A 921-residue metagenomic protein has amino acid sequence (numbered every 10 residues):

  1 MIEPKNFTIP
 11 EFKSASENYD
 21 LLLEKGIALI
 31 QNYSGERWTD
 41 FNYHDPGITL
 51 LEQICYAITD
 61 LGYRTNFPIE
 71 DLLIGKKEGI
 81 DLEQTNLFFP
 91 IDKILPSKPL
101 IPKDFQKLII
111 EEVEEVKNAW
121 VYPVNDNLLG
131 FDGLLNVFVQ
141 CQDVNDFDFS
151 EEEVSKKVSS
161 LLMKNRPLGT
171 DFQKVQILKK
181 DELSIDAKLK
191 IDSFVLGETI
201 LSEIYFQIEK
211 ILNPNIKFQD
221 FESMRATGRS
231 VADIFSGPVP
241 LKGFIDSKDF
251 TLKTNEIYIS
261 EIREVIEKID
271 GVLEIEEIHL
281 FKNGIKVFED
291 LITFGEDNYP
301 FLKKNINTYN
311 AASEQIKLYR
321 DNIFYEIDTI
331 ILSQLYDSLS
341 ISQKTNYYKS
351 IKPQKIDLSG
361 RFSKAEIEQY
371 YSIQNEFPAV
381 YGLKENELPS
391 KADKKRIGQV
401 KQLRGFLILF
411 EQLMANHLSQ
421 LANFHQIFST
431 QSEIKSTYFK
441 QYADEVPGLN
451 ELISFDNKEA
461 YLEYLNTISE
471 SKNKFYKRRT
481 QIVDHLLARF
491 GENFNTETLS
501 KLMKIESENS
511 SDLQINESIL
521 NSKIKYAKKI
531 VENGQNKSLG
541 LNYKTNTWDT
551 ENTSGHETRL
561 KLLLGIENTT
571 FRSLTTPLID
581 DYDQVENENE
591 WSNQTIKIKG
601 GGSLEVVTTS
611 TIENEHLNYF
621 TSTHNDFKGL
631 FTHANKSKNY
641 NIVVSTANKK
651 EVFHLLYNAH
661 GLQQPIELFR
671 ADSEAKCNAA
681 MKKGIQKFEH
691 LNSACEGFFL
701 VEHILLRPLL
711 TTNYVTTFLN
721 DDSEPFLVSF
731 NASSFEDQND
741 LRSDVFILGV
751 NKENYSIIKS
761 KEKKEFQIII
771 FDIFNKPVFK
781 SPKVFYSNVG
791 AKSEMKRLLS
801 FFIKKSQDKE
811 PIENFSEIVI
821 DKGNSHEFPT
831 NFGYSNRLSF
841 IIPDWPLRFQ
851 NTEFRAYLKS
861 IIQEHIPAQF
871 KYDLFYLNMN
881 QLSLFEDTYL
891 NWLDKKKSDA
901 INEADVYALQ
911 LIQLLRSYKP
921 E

Functional and structural regions predicted by a protein language model:
M1, Q738, K792, L890-K897 (+1 more regions): Hydrophobic/aromatic interaction determinants used to assemble and anchor large protein complexes
E3-F41, P96-V239, N307-T608, E613 (+2 more regions): Carbohydrate-recognition loop of C-type lectin domains
W38-H44, I48-P90: Single conserved position on a long alpha-helix in the C-terminal lobe of the eukaryotic protein kinase
L73-K93, A232-D249, R837-P843: A short, surface-exposed helix-loop junction/capping segment
N215-D297: Membrane-proximal bilayer-interacting regions
N593-K650, D721-E765: Short N-terminal "domain-start" leader segments that mark the transition from disordered tails or signal peptides into
E605-S622, G661-K676, D722-E736, F774-K792 (+1 more regions): A short, exposed loop/beta-hairpin motif centered on an aromatic-Gly-Thr core
V643-Q664, Y714-E724, I757-F779: Short aromatic-glycine-(Arg/Gly/Cys) micro-motifs in beta-strand/loop hairpins
